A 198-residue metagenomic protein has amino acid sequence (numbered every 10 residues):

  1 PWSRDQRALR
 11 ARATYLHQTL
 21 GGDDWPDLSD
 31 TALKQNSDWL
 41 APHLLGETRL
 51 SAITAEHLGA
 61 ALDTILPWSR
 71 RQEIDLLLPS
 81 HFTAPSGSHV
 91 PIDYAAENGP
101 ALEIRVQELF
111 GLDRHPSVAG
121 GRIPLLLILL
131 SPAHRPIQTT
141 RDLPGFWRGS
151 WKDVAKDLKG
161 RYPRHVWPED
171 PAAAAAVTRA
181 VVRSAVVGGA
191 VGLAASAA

Functional and structural regions predicted by a protein language model:
P1-L77, H81, R122-A198: Acidic, serine/threonine- and proline-rich low-complexity intrinsically disordered segments
W39, P91-I92, S117, W147: Aromatic-enriched hydrophobic runs in primary sequence
I74-V106: Amphipathic alpha-helical packing elements
A95-L125, L129: Short, surface-exposed, low-complexity cationic segments
